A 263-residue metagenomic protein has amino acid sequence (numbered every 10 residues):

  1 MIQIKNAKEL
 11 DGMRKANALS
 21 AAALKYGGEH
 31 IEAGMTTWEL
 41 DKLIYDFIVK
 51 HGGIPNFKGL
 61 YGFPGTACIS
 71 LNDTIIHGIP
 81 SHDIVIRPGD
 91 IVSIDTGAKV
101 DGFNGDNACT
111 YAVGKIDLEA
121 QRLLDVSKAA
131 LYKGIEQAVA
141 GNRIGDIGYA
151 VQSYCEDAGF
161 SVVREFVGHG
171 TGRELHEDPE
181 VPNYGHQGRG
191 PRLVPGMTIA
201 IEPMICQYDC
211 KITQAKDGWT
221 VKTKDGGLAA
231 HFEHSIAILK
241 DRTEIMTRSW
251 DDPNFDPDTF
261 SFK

Functional and structural regions predicted by a protein language model:
M1-K263: Active-site neighborhoods and metal-handling regions in enzymes and metal-associated proteins
